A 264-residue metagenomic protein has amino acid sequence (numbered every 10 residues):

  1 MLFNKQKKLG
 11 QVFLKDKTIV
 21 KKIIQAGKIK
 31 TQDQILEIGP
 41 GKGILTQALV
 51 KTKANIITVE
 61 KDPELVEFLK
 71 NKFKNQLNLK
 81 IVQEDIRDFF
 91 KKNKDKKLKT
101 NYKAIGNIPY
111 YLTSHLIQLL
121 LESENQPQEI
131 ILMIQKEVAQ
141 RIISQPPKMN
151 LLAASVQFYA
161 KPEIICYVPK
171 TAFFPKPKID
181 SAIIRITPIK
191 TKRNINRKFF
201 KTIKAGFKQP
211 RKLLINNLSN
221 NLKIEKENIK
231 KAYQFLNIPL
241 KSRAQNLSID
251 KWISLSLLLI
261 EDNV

Functional and structural regions predicted by a protein language model:
M1-A205, S254, V264: Catalytic cores of RNA-modifying enzymes
A182, I186-P188, N194-K231, L236-K251 (+1 more regions): An accessory alpha-helical subdomain
I260-E261: Long, compositionally biased
